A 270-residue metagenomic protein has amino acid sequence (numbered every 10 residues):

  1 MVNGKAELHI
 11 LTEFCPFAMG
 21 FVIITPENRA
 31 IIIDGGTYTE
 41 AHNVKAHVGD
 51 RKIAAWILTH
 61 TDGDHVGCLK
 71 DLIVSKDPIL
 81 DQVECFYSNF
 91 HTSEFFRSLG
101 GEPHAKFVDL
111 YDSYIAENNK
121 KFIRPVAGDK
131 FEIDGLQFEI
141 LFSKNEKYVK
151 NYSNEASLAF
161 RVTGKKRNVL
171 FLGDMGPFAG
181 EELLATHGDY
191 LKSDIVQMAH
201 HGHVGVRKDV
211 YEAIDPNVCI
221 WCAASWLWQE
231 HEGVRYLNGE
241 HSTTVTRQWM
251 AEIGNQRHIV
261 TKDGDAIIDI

Functional and structural regions predicted by a protein language model:
M1-K52, K120-L191, I267-I270: Core dinuclear metal-dependent hydrolase active-site scaffold
V2, Q82-Y87, H91-N154, E182 (+2 more regions): Binuclear metal-ion centers of metallo-dependent hydrolases, dominated by the metallo-beta-lactamase
F17, Y38-E40, T61-G67, T92-F96 (+5 more regions): Active-site environment of divalent metal-dependent phosphoester hydrolases
N28, Y38-H91, T186-H203, D215-I220: Active-site metal-binding motif and surrounding structural segment of the metallo-beta-lactamase
D34, A54-L58, R97-E102, V196-M198 (+1 more regions): Second-shell loop/turn segments in exported
E40-V44, H65-C68, P103-Y111, F171 (+3 more regions): Stable alpha-helical elements in mature extracytoplasmic
C68-L69, L99-G100, R207-V210, S242: Residues at alpha-helix caps and immediate loop-helix transition turns in enzyme cores, especially N- and C-cap
E212-A213, E252: Solvent-exposed polar/charged
